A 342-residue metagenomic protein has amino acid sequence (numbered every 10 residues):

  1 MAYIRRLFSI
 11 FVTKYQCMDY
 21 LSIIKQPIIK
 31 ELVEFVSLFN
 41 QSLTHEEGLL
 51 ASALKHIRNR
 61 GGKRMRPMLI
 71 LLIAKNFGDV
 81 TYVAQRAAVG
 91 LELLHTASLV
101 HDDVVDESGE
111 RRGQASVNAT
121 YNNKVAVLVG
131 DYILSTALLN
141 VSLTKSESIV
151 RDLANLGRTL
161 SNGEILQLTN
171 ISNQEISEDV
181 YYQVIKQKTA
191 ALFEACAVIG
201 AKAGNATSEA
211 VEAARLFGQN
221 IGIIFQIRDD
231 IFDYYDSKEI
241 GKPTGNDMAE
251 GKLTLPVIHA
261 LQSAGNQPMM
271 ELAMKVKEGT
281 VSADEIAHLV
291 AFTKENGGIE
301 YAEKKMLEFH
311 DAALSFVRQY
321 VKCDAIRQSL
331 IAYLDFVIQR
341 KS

Functional and structural regions predicted by a protein language model:
A2-S342: All-alpha prenyltransferase/terpene-synthase fold signal
